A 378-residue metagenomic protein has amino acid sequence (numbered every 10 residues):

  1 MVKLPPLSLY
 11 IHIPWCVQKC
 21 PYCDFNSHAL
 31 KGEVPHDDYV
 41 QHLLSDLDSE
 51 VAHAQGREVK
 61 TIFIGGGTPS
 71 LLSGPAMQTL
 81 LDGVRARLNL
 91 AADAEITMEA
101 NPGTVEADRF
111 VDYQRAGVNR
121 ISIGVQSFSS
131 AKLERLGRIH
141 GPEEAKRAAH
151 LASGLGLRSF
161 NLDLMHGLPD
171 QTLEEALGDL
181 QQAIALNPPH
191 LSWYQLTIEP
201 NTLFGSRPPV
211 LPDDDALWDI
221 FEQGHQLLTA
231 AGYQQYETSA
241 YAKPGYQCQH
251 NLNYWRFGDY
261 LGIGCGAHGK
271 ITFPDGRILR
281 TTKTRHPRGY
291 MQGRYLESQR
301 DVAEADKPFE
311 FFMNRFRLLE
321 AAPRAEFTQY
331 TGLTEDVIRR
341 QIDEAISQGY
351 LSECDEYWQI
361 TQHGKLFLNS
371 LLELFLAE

Functional and structural regions predicted by a protein language model:
L4-L7, F25-H53, R57-T331: C-terminal scaffold of the Radical SAM
L9-I13: Short active-site neighborhood of thiol/selenol oxidoreductases, capturing the structured segment around
P14-S27: Local cysteine-cluster metal-coordination motifs and their immediate loop/turn environment, predominantly Fe-S cluster
W218, Q362-K365: An alpha-helix initiation/capping motif
G332-E344: Short amphipathic alpha-helical interaction segments
S347-E356: A short, conserved structural fragment
Y357-T361: Minor-groove-contacting beta-hairpin "wing" of winged helix-turn-helix DNA-binding domains
K365-E378: Short, amphipathic alpha-helical interaction segments positioned at domain boundaries
